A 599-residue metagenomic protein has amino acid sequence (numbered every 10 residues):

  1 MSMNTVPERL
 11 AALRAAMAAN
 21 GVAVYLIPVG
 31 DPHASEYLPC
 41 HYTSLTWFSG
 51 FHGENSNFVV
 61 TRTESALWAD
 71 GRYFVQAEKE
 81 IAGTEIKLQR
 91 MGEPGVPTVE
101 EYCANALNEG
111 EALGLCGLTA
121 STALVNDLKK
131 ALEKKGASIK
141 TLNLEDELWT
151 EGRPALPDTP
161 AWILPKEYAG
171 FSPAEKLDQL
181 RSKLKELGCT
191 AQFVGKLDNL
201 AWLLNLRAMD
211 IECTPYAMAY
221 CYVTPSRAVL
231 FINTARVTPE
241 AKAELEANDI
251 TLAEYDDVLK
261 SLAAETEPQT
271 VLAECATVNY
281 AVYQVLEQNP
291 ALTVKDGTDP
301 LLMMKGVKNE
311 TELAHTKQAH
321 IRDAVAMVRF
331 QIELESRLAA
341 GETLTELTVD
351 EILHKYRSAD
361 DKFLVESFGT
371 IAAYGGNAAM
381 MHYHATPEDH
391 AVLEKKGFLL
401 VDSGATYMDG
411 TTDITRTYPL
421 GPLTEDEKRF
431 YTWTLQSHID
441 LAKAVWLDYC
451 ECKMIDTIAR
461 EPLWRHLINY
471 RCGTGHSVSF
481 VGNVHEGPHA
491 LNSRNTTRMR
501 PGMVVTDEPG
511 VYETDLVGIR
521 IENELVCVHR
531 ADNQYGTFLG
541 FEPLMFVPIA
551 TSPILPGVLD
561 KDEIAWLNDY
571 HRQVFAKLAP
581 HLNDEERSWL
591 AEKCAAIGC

Functional and structural regions predicted by a protein language model:
M1-C599: Active-site neighborhoods and metal-handling regions in enzymes and metal-associated proteins
